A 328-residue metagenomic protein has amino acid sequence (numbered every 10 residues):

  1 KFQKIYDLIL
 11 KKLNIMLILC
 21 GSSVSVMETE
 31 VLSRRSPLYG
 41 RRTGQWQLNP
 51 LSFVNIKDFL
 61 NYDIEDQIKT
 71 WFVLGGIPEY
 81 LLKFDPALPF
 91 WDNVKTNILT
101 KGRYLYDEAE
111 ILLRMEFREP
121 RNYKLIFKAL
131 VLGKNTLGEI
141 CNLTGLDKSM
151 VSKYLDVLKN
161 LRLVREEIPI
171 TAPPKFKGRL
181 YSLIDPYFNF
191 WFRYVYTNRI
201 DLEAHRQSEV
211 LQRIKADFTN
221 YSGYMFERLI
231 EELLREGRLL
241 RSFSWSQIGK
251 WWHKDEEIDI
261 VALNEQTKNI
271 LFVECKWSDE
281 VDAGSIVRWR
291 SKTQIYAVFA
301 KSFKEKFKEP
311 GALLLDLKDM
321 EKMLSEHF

Functional and structural regions predicted by a protein language model:
K1-S208, Q212: Phosphate-binding site recognition
R179-F328: A cross-kingdom feature that marks ATP-driven nucleic-acid transaction machinery
